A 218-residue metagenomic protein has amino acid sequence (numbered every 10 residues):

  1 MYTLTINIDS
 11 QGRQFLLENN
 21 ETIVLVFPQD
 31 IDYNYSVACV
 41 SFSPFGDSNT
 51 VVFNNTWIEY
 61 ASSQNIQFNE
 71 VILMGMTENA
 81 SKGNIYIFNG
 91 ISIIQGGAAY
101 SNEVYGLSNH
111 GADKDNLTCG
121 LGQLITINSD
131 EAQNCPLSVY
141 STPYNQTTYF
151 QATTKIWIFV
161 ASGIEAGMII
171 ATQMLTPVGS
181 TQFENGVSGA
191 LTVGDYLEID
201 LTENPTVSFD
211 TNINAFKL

Functional and structural regions predicted by a protein language model:
M1-L218: Intrinsically disordered, low-complexity segments enriched in small/polar residues
